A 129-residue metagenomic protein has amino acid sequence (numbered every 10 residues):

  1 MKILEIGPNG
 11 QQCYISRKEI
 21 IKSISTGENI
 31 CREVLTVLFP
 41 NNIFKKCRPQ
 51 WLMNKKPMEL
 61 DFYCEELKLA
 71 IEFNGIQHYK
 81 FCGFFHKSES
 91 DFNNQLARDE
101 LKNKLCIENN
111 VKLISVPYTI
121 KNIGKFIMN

Functional and structural regions predicted by a protein language model:
M1-N129: Nucleic-acid endo/exonuclease domains
